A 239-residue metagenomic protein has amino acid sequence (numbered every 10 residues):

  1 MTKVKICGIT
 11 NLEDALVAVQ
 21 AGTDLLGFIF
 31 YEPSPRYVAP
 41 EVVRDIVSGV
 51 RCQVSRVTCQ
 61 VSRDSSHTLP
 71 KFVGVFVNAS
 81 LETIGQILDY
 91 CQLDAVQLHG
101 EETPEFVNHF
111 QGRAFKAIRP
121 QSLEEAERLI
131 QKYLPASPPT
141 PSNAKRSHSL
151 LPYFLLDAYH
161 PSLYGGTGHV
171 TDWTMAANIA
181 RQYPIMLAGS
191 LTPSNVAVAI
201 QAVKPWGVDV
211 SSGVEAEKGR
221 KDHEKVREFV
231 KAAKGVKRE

Functional and structural regions predicted by a protein language model:
M1-P138, H148-E239: Conserved N-terminal beta1-alpha1 strand-loop-helix module at the mouth
